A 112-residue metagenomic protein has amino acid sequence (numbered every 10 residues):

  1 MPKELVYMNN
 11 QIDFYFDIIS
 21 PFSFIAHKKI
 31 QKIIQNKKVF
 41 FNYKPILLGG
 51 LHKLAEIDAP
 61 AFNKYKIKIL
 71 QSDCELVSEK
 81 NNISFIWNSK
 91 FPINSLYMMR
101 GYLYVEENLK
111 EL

Functional and structural regions predicted by a protein language model:
M1-Y7: N-terminal amphipathic/basic-hydrophobic helices that include classical n-h-c signal peptides and signal-anchor
M8-D13: Extreme N-terminal starter segment of soluble prokaryotic enzymes
I18, F24-L112: Structural alpha/beta surface segment adjacent to cysteine/selenocysteine redox centers across thiol/disulfide enzymes
